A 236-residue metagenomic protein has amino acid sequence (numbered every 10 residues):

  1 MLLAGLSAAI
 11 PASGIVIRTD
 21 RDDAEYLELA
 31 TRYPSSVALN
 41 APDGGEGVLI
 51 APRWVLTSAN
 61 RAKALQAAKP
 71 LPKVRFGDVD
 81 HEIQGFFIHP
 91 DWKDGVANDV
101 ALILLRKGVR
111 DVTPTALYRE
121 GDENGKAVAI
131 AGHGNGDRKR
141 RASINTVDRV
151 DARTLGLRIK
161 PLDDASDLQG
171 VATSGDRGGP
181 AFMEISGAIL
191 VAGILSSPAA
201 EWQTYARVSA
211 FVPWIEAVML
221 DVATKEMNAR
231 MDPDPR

Functional and structural regions predicted by a protein language model:
M1-A8: Bacterial N-terminal signal peptides
I10-A30, S35-S36, G45-K63, P70 (+3 more regions): C-terminal subregion of chymotrypsin/trypsin-like serine protease catalytic domains
A12, V16-Y33, K63, A68-R110 (+4 more regions): Conserved catalytic-core segment of clan PA serine endopeptidases
Y33-V37, K126-A129: Short structural boundary motif marking the start of a folded domain
N40-D43, R75-D80, E184-S186: Short strand-coil-strand connectors
A41, T57-A59, L65, P90 (+6 more regions): Sec/Tat-exported extracytoplasmic proteins
I88-D91, S166-G170: Short, P/G- and charge-enriched loop/turn segments at secondary-structure junctions
V96-Q169, S197, E201, Y205-A217: Chymotrypsin/trypsin-fold serine protease catalytic domain
